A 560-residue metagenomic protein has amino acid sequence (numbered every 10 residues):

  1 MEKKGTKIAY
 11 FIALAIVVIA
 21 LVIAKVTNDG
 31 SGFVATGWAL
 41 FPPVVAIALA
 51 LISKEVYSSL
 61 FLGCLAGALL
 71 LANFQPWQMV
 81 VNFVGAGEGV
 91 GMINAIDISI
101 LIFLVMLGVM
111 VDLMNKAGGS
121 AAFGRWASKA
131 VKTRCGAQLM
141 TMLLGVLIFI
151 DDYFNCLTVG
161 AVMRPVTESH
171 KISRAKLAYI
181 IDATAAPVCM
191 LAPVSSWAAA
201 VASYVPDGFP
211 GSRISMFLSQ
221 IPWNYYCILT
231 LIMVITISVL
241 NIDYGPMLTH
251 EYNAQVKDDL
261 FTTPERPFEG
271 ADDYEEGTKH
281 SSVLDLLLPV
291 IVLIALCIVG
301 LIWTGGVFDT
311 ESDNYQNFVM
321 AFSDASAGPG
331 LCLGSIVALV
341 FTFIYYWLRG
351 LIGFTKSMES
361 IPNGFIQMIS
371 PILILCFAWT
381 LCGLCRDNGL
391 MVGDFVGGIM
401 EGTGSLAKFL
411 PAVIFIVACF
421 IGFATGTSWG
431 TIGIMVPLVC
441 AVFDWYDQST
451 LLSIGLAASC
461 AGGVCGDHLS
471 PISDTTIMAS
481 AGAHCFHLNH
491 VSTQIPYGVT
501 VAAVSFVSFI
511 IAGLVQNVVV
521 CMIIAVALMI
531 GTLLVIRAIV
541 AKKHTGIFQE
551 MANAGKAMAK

Functional and structural regions predicted by a protein language model:
Y10-A24, P42-I52, G63-L70, F103-D112 (+13 more regions): Hydrophobic core segments of alpha-helical transmembrane domains in multi-pass membrane transport and ion-translocation
Y10-V17, N115, S169-H170, I369-L381 (+3 more regions): C-terminal transmembrane helix pair
T27-V109, A122, W126, A130 (+3 more regions): Hydrophobic transmembrane alpha-helices of multi-pass solute/ion transporters
Q75-A178, L351-Q448: Membrane-embedded alpha-helical segments and adjacent helix-loop junctions characteristic of multi-pass solute
W77-G85, V194-Y226, V234, D313-F318 (+2 more regions): Transmembrane alpha-helical segments and their short flanking loops that form helix-hairpins/helix-helix interfaces
A121-R125, F154-V166, S195-F209, V234 (+3 more regions): Re-entrant/interfacial helical elements at transmembrane boundaries that shape and gate the permeation pathway
R134-I148, I172-W197, G211-I232, M247-H250 (+5 more regions): Alpha-helical transmembrane segments of multi-pass membrane proteins
T230-D324, F341-S360, N489-I495, V526-K560: Long, contiguous bundles of hydrophobic transmembrane helices that form the permeation core of multi-pass
